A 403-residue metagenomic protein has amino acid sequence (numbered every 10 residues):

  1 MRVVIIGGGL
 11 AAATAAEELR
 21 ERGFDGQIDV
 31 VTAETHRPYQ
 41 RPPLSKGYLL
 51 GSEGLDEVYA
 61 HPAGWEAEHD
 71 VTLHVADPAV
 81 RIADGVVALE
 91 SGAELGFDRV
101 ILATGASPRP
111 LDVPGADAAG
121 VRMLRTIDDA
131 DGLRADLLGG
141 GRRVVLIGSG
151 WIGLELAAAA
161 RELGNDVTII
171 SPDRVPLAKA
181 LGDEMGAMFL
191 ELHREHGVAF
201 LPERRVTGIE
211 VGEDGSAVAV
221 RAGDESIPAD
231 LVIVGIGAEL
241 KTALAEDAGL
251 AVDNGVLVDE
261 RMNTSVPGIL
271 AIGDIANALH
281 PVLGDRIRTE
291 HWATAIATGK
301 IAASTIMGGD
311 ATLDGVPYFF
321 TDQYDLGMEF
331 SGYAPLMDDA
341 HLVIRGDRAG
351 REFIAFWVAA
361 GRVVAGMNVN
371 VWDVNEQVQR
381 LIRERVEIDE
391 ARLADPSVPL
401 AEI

Functional and structural regions predicted by a protein language model:
M1, I275-W372: Mid-to-C-terminal Rossmann-like scaffold of FAD/NAD(P)H-dependent oxidoreductases
M1-T72, A157-A180, Q377: Beta1-alpha1 glycine-rich phosphate/pyrophosphate-binding loop at the start of Rossmann-like nucleotide-binding domains
V3-V4, Y59-V145, A222, I233-G235 (+3 more regions): FAD-binding core/adjacent interface of flavoenzyme oxidoreductases
G9-L10, T35, A106-P108, D128 (+3 more regions): Residue-level detector of alpha-helix initiation sites
D25-D29, T72-A88, L95, L163-E260: A Rossmann-like FAD-binding core segment of flavoenzymes
D117-G140, G212-R221, E225-I301: FAD-site-proximal beta/loop scaffold in flavoenzymes
L133, I388-I403: Cysteine/selenocysteine-centered motifs that mediate thiol-based redox chemistry or coordinate metal-sulfur cofactors
W372-I388: A short, polar/charged loop-to-alpha-helix boundary motif
